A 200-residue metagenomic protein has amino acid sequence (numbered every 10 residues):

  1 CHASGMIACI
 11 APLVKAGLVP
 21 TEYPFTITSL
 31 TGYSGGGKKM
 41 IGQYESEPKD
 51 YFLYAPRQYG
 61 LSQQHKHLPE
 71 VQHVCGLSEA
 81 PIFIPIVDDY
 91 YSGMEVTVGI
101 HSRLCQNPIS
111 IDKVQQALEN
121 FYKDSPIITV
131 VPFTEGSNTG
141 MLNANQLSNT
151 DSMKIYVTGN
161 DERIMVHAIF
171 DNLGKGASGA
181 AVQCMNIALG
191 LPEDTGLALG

Functional and structural regions predicted by a protein language model:
C1-A16: Short alpha-helices
H2, S34-K39, S178, P192: Gly/Ser/Thr-rich beta-alpha loop segments that engage phosphate groups in nucleotides
S4, I109, G176: Residues that form or flank phosphate/diphosphate-binding pockets in enzymes that use nucleotide phosphates
S4-I7, H65, G179: A structural signal for well-ordered alpha-helical segments within the folded catalytic domains of diverse enzymes
A8-P12, E70-V74, A180-I187: Alpha-helical scaffold segments in soluble metabolic enzymes
K15-T26, L189-A198: Phosphate-handling active-site elements
T21-P24, T28-V166: C-terminal substrate-binding/catalytic lobe of Rossmann-fold NAD(P)-dependent oxidoreductases
S152-G200: NAD(P)-dependent Rossmann-like dehydrogenase/reductase catalytic/cofactor-binding core
